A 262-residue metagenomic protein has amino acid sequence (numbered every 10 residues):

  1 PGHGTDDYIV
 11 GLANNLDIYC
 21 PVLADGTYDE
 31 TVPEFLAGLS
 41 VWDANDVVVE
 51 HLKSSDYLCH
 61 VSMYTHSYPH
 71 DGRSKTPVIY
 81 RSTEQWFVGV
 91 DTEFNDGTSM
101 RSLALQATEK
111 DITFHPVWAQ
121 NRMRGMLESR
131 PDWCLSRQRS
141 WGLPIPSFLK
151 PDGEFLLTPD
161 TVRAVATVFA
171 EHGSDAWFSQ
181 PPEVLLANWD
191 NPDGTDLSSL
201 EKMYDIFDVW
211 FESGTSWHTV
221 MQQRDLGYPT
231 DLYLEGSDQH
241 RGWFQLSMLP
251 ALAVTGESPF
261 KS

Functional and structural regions predicted by a protein language model:
P1-V22, H60-S262: Structured secondary-structure scaffolds
G26, V48, D71: Active-site cavity-forming subdomains of large catalytic enzyme subunits
T27-A44: A short-motif feature that recognizes glycine-rich, charge-decorated loops that bind or process nucleotide phosphates
D43-Y68: Phosphate/diphosphate-binding loops
